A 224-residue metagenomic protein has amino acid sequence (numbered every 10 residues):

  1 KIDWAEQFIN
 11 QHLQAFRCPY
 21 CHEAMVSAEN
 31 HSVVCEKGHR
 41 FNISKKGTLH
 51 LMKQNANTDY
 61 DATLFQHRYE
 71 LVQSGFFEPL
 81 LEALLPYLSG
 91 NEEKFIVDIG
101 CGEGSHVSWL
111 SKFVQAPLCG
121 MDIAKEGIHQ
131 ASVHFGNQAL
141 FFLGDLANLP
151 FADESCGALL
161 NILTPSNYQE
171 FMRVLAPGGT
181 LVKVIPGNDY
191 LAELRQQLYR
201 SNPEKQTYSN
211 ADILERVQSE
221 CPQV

Functional and structural regions predicted by a protein language model:
K1-N57: N-terminal auxiliary segments of SAM/dcSAM-dependent transferases
T58-P79: Class I SAM-dependent methyltransferase Rossmann-like catalytic core, especially the SAM/SAH-binding loop
E92-G102: Conserved class I S-adenosyl-L-methionine
E103-V114: Conserved SAM-binding loop of SAM-dependent methyltransferases across substrates and taxa, primarily the Class I
A124-E126: Conserved SAM/SAH-binding beta-strand->alpha-helix loop
N137-L149: Conserved SAM-binding strand-loop segment of SAM-dependent methyltransferases
A147-A158: A short acidic, Gly/Pro-enriched loop at the edge of an enzyme's catalytic core that lines a small-molecule cofactor
G179-D189: Conserved beta-strand signature within the Rossmann-like core of class I S-adenosyl-L-methionine
